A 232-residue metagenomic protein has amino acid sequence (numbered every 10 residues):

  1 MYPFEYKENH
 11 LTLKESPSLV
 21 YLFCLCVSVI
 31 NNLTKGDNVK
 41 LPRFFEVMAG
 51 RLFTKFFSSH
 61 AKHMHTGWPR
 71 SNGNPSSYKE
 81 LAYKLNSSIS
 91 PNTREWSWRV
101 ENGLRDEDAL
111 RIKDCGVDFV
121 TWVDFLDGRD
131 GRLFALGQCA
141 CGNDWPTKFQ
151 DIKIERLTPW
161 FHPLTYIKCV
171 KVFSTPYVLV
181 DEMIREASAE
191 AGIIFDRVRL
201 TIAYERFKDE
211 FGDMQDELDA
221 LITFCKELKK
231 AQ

Functional and structural regions predicted by a protein language model:
M1-C115, V120-Q232: Mixed-charge (Asp/Glu-Lys/Arg
